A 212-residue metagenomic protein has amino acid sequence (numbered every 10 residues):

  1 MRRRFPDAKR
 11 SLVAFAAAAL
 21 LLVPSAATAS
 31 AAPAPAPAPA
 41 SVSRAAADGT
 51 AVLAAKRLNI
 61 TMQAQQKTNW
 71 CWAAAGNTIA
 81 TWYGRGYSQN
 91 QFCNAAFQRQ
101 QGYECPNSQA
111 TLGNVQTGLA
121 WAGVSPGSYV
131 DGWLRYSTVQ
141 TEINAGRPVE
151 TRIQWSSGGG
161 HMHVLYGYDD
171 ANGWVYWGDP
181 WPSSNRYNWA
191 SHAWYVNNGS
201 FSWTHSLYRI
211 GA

Functional and structural regions predicted by a protein language model:
R2-S108, D170-N172, P182-N185, T204 (+1 more regions): Active-site-adjacent structural segments surrounding the nucleophilic cysteine of cysteine proteases and isopeptidases
P33-S43, N94-A212: Conserved active-site-adjacent core of cysteine acyl-enzyme catalytic domains
